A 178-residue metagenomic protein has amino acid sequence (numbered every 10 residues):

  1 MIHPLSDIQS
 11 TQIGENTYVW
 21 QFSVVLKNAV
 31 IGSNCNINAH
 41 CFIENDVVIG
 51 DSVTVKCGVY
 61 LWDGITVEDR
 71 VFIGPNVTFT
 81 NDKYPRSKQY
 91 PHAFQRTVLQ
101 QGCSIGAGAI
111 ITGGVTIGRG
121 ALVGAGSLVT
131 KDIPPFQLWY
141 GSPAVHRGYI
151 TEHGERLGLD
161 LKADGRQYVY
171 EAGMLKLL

Functional and structural regions predicted by a protein language model:
M1-I8, Q12, H40, V48 (+1 more regions): Glycine-rich hexapeptide-repeat left-handed beta-helix
L26, N36, F42-E44, Y60: Short active-site-proximal "capping" loops at secondary-structure junctions
